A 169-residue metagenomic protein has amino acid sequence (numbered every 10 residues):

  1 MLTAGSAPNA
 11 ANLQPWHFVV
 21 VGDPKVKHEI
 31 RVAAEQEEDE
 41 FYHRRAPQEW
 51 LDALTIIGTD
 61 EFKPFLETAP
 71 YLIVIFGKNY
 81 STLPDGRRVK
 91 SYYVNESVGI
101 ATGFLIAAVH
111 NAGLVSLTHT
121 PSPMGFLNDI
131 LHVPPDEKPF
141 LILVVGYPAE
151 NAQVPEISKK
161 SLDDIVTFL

Functional and structural regions predicted by a protein language model:
M1-T68: N-terminal amphipathic, basic helical "cap/leader" segment at the start of enzyme domains
L2-A4, I73, T82-I130: Small-aliphatic-rich amphipathic alpha-helix that forms the alpha element of a beta-alpha
D60, K138-L169: C-terminal helix-cap and adjacent tail motif
E67-F76: Short coil-to-beta-strand
G77, P121, Y147: Short secondary-structure boundary segments
N79, S122, L141: Residue-level "edge-of-site" marker
L127-F140: Short, electropositive alpha-helical surface patch
